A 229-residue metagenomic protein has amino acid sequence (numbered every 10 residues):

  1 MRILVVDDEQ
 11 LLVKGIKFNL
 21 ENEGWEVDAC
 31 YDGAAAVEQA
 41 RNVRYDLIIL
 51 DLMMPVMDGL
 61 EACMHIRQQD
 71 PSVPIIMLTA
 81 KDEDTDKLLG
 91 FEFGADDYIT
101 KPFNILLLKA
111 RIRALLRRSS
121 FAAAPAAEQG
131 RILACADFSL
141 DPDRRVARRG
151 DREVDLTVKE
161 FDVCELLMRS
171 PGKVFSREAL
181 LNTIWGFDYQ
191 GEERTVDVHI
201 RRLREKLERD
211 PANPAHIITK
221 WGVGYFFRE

Functional and structural regions predicted by a protein language model:
D7, D51, T79: Active-site residues of response regulator receiver
G24-Y31, Q39: Short hydrophobic/Thr-rich beta-strand motif most characteristic of the beta2 strand and flanking loop of CheY-like
Y31-A35, D58-E61: Acidic catalytic/metal-coordinating carboxylates
V43-I49: Active-site beta3 strand of CheY-like receiver
M54: Receiver (REC) domain active-site loop signature in two-component systems and cognate sites in sensor histidine kinases
M64-A134: Basic, amphipathic DNA-recognition helix from helix-turn-helix-like DNA-binding domains
A114-F161, E165-V174, E178: Short, Lys/Arg-enriched segments at the junction into DNA-binding effector domains of transcriptional regulators
D155, V198-I200, R204-E229: DNA-binding patch around the recognition helix
